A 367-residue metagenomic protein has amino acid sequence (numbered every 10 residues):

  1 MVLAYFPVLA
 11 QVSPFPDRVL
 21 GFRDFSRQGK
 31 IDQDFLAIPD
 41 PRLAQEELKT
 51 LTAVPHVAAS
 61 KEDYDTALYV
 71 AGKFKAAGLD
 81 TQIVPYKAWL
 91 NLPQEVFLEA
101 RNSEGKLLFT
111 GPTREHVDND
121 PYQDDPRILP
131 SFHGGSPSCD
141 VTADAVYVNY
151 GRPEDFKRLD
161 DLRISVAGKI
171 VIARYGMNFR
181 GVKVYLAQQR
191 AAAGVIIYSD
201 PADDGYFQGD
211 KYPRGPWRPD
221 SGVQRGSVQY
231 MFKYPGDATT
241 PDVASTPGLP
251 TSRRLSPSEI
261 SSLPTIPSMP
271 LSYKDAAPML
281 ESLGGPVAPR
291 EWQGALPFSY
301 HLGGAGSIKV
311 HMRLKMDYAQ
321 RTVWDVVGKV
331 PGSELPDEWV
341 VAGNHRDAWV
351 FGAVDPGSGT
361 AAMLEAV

Functional and structural regions predicted by a protein language model:
M1-P7: Bacterial N-terminal signal peptides
L9-V70, A77, L255-Y273, V330-E334: N-terminal hydrophobic or amphipathic helices/low-complexity stretches enriched in small/hydrophobic/Pro/Gly
P14-S26, K49-S165, I170, P201 (+4 more regions): Noncatalytic luminal/extracellular "stalk/propeptide" segments of secretory-pathway proteins
D24, R42-V54, A59-E62, K73-G78 (+13 more regions): Catalytic-core environment of secreted peptidases
F35, P55, P85, L314-M316: Short, well-ordered turn and helix-capping elements at secondary-structure junctions
Q123-R158, Y234-A353, E365: Soluble metallo-hydrolase cores and metallopeptidase-like ectodomains found primarily in the secretory/periplasmic
D155-F156, R180-V182: Short, well-ordered alpha-helical microsegments
V182, R190-R253, S258: Extended, regular secondary-structure scaffolds
